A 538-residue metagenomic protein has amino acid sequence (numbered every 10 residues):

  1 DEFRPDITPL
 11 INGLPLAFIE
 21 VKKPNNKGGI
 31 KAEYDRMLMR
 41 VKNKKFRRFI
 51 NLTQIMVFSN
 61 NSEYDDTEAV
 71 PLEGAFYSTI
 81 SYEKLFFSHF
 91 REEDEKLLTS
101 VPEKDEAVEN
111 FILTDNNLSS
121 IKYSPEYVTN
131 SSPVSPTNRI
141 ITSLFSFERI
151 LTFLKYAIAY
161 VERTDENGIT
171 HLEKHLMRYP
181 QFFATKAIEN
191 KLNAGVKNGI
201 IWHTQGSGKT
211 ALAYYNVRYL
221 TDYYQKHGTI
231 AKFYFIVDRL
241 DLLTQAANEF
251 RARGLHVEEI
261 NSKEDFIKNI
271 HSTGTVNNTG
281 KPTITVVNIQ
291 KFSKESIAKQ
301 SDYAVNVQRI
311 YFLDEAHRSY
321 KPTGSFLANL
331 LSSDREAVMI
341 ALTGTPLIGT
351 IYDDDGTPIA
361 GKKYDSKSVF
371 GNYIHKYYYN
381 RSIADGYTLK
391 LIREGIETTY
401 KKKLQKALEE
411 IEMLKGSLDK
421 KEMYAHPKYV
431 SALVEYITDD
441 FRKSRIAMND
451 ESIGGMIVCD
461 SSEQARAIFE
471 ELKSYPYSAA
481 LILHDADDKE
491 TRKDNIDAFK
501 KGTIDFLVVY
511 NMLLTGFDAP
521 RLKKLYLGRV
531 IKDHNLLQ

Functional and structural regions predicted by a protein language model:
D1-K232, D241, Q245-H256, Q290 (+2 more regions): ATP-dependent helicase/translocase motor core
F46, I310-Y311, H317, S478 (+1 more regions): Conserved RecA-like P-loop NTPase helicase motor core
N130-P133, Y352-S452: Interdomain helical connector at the RecA1-RecA2 junction of SF1/SF2 helicase-like NTPases
T204-Q205, E315-S319, S333-Y352, G386: Conserved helicase ATPase motor motifs in RecA-like P-loop NTPase domains
A252-I297: Inter-Walker segment of RecA-like/P-loop motor cores
G280, S417-V509: Conserved C-terminal RecA-like helicase domain
E295-A298, A316-L327, Y352, F517-P520: Conserved ATPase-coupling elements of RecA-like P-loop NTPase cores
D302-I340: SF2 helicase catalytic motif II
